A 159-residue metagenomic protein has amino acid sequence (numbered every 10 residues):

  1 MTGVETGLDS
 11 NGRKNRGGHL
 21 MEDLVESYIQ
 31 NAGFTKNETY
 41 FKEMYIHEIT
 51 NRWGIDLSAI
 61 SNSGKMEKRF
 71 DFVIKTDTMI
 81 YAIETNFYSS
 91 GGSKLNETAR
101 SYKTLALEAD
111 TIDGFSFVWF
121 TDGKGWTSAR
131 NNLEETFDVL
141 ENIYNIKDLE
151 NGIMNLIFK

Functional and structural regions predicted by a protein language model:
M1-F34: Interdomain/boundary linker segments immediately adjacent to catalytic/signaling cores
S10-R13, L57-S58, Y88-G92: Short helix/strand-bridging catalytic loops that position acidic/His residues to coordinate divalent metals and engage
R16, L20-L24, E67, E97-T104 (+1 more regions): Short, well-structured alpha-helical interface segments that form or flank functional binding sites
N31-G64: A short acidic/basic microdomain associated with nuclease active sites
F34-N37, D110-S116, F137-Y144: Structural alpha-beta junctions
K65-A82: Active-site beta-strand-loop-beta-strand hairpin of nuclease catalytic cores that positions key catalytic residues
I80, T85-N131, E135: Catalytic cores of nucleic-acid endonucleases
V118-K159: Domain-level recognition of nuclease-like catalytic cores that cleave nucleotide substrates
